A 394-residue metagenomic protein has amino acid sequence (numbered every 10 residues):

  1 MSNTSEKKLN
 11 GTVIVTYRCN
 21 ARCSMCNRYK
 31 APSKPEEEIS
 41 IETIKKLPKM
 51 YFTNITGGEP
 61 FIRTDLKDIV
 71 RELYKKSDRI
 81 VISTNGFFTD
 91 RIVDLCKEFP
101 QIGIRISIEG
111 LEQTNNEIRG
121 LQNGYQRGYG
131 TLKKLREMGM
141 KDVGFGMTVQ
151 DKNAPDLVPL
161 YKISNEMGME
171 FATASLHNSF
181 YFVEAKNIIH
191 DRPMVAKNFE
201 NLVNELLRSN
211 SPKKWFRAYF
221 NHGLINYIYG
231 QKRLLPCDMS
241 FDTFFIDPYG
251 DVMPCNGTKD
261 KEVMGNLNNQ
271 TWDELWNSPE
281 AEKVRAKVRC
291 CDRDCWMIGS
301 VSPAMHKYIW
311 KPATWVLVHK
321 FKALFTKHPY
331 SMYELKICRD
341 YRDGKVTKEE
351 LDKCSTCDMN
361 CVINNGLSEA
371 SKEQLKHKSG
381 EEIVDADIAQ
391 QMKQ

Functional and structural regions predicted by a protein language model:
M1-I102, F180, K345-E349, K353 (+1 more regions): Conserved alpha-helical substructure of the radical SAM core
T4-K7, N256-Q394: Flexible mid-to-C-terminal extensions adjoining Fe-S/redox cofactors in radical SAM and related proteins
V15, I92, I106, F145 (+5 more regions): Generic structural signal for small/hydrophobic residues in well-ordered secondary structure, especially within
N20, K67, T89, L111-E112 (+2 more regions): Alpha-helix N-cap/helix-start and coil->helix boundary motif
R22, C26, R63, T114 (+3 more regions): Residues that scaffold the ATP/ADP-binding catalytic core of kinase and kinase-like folds
M25, L66, I92-L95, I118 (+3 more regions): Short aromatic-enriched loop/helix-cap "lid" or pocket-rim segments at secondary-structure transitions that line
E37, E72, K76, I102-E109 (+5 more regions): Radical SAM enzyme [4Fe-4S]-AdoMet core and its adjacent flexible, acidic and glycine-rich loops/tails across
